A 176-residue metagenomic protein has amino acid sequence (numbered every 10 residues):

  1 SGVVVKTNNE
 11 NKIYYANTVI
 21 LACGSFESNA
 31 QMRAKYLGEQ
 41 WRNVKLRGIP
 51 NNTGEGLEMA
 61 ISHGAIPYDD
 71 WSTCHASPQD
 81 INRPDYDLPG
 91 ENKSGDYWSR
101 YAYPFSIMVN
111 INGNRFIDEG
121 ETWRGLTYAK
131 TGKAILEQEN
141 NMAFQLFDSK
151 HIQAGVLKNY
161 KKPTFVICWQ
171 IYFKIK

Functional and structural regions predicted by a protein language model:
S1-I13, V19: Conserved beta-strand-loop-beta-strand element in the redox core of flavoprotein oxidoreductases
I13-Y86, T127: Glycine-rich loop(s) and the adjacent beta-strand/alpha-helix scaffold that form part
T53, L57-M59, I66-K176: An anion/pyrophosphate-binding glycine-rich loop and adjacent beta-alpha core in soluble alpha-beta enzymes
